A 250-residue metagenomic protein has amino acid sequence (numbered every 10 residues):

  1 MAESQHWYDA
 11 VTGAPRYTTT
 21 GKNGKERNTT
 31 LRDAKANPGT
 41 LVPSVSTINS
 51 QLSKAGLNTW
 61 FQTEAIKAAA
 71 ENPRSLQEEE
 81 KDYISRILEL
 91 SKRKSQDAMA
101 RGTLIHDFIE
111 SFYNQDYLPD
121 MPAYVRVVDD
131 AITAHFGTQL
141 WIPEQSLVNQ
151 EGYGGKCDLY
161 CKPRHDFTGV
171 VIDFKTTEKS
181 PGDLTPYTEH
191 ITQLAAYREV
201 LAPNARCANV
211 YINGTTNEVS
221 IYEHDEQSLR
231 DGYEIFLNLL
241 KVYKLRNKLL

Functional and structural regions predicted by a protein language model:
M1-G154: Metal-dependent nuclease catalytic cores that hydrolyze phosphodiester bonds in DNA/RNA, characterized by
K35, G56, E80, Y233 (+2 more regions): Generic low-complexity, intrinsically disordered sequence content enriched in small uncharged/hydrophobic residues
P122, L249-L250: Short, flexible loop/turn segments with low-complexity composition
W141-K248: Mg2+/Mn2+-dependent nuclease catalytic core
